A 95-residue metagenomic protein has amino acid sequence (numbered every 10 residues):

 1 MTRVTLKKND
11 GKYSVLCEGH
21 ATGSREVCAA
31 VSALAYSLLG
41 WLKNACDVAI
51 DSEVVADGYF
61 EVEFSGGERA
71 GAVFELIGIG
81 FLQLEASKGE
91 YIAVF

Functional and structural regions predicted by a protein language model:
M1-V27, Y36-F95: N-terminal intrinsically disordered, cationic/polar leader segments that include organellar targeting peptides
